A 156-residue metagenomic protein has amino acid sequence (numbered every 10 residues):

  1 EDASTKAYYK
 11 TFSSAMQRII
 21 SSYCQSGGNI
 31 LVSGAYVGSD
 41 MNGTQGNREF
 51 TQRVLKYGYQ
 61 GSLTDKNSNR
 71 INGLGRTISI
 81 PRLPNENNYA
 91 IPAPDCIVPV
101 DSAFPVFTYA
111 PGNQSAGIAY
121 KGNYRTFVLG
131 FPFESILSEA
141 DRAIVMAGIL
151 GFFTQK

Functional and structural regions predicted by a protein language model:
E1-R48: Helical hinge/lid and interdomain linker segments adjacent to catalytic or ligand-binding clefts that mediate domain
A3, V37-S39, P111-G112, R125-T126 (+1 more regions): Short, solvent-exposed loop/turn segments at secondary-structure junctions
Y8-T11, A110, I136-S138: Acidic-and-aromatic substrate-binding clefts and catalytic sites of carbohydrate-active enzymes
S13-S21, P94, M146, L150: Short amphipathic alpha-helical segments and helix-helix/interface helices
Q25-I30, S102, G122-R125, K156: Loop/turn elements at helix/coil->beta-strand transitions in domains of secreted/extracellular proteins
V32-A119: An acidic, glycine-rich "communication" segment
L129-K156: A recurrent domain-boundary module in secreted/ectodomain proteins
